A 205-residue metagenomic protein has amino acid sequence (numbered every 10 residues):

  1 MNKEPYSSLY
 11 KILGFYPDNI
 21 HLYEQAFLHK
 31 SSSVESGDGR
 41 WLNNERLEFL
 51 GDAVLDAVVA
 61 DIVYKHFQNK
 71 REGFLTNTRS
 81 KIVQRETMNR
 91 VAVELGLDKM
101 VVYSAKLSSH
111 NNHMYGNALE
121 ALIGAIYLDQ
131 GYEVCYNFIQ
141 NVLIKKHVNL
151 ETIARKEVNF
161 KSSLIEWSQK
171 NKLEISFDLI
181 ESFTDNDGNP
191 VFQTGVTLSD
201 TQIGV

Functional and structural regions predicted by a protein language model:
M1-V205: Double-stranded RNA-binding/processing signature
